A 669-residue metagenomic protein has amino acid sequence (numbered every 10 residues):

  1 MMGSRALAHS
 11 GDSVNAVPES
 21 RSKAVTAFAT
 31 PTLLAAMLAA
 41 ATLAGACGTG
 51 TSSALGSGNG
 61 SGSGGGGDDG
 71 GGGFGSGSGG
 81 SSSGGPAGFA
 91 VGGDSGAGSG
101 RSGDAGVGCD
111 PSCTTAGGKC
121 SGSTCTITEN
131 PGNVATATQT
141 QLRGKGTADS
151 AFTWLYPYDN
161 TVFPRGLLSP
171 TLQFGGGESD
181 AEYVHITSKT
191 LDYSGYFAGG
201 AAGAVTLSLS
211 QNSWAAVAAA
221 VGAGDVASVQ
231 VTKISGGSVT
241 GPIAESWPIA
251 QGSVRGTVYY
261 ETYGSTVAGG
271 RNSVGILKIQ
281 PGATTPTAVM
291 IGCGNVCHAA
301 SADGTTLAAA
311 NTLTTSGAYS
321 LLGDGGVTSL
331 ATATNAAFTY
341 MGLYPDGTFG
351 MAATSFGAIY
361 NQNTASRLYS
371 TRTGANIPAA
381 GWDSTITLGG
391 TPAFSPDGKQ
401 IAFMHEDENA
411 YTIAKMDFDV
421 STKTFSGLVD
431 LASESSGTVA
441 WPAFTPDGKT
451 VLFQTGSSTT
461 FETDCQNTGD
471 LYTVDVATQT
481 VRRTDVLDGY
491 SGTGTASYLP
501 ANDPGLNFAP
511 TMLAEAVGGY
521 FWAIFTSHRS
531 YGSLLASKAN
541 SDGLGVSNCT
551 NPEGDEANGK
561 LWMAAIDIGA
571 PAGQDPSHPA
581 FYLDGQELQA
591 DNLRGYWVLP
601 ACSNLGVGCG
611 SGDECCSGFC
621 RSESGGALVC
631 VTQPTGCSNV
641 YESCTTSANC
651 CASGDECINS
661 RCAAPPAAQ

Functional and structural regions predicted by a protein language model:
S4-A6, T445: Intrinsically disordered, low-complexity Ser/Thr/Pro-rich tracts
A6-F28, A39-C125, A667-Q669: Ser/Thr-rich, Pro/Gly/Ala-heavy low-complexity intrinsically disordered linkers and tails of secreted extracellular
G11, P18, L34, G67-D68 (+11 more regions): Intrinsic disorder/low-complexity signal
A29-L33: Sec-dependent signal peptide hydrophobic core
G103-A116, S121, A601-Q669: Secreted, cysteine-rich disulfide-bonded mini-domains of extracellular proteins
G117-G608, V631-Q633, P665-Q669: Sequence signature of WD/YWTD-type beta-propeller architectures
